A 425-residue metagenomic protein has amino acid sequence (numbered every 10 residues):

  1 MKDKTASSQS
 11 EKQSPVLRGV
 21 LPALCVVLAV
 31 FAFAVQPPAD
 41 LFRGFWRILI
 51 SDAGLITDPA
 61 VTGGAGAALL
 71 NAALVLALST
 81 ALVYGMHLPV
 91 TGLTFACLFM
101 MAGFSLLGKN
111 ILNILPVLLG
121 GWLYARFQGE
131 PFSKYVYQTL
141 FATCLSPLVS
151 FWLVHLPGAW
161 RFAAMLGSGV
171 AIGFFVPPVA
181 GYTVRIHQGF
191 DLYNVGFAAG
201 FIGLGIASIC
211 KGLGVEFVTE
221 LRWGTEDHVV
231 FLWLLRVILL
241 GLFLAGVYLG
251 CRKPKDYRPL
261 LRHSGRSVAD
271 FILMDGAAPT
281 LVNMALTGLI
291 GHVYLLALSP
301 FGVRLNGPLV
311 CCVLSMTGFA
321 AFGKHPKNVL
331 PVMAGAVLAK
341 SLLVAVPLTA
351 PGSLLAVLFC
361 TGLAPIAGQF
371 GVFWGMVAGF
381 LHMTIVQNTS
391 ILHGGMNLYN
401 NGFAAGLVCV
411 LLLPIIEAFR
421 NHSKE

Functional and structural regions predicted by a protein language model:
K2-K109, G246-P254, L273-V282, L289-L296 (+5 more regions): N-terminal signal-anchor module of multipass membrane proteins
Q13-S14, I56-A68, P157-A163, W223-L235 (+2 more regions): Interfacial loop-to-helix junctions that mark the boundaries of transmembrane helices in multi-pass membrane
G63-A72, L106-L115, W160-I172, F301-L309 (+1 more regions): Structural signature of hydrophobic alpha-helical transmembrane segments
G85, A102-K109, W122-Y135, S146-G158 (+3 more regions): Hydrophobic alpha-helical bundle architecture
F95-M100, L118, Q138-T143, G169-I172 (+3 more regions): Central hydrophobic cores of alpha-helical transmembrane segments in multi-pass integral membrane proteins
E130, C144-W233, T389-N401: Membrane-interface helix-loop-helix junctions at boundaries between adjacent transmembrane segments
V170-Y182, N194, T349-S423: C-terminal transmembrane helix pair
P254-S341: Transmembrane helical segments that form the transport core of multi-pass membrane transport proteins
